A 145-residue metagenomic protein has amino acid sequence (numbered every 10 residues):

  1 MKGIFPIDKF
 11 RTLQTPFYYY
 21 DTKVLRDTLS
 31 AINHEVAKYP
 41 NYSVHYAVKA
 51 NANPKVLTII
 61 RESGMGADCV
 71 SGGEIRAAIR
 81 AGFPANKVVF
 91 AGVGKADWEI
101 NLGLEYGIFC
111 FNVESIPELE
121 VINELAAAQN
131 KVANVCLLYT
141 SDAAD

Functional and structural regions predicted by a protein language model:
M1-A133: A charged N-terminal "starter" segment
N134-L138: ATP-grasp fold ATP-binding core
Y139-D145: Conserved small/polar residues in nucleotide/adenosyl-binding loops
